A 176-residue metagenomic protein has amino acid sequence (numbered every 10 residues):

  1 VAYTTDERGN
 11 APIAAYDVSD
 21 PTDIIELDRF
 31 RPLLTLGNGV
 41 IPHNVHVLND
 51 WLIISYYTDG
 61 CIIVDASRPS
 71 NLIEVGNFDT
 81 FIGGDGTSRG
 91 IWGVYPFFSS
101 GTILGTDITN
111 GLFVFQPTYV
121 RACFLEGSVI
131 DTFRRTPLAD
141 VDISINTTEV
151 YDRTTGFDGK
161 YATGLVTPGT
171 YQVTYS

Functional and structural regions predicted by a protein language model:
V1-F133: Feature marking well-ordered beta-strand scaffolds used for ligand recognition
D6-E7, S144-N146: Short loop/turn motifs at secondary-structure junctions and domain boundaries
R29-R31, N77-D79, D142, T154 (+1 more regions): Short clusters of small/polar residues that mark proteolytic maturation junctions
L48, I145-T147, S176: Structural motif
G111, C123, A139-D140, G159: Glycine-centered small-residue motifs that form tight turns and secondary-structure capping sites at repeat-unit
R135-A139, I145-V166: Short, acidic Ser/Thr/Gly-rich low-complexity loop/linker segments typical of extracellular and cell-surface proteins
P168-S176: A short, solvent-exposed beta-strand micro-motif common in secreted/extracellular proteins
